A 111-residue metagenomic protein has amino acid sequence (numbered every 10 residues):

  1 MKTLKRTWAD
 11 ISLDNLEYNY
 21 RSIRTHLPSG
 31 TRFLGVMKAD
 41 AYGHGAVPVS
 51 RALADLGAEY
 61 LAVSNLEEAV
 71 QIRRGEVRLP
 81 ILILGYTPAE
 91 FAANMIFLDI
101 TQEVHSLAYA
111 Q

Functional and structural regions predicted by a protein language model:
K2-D10, E17-Y18, S29-Q111: Active-site-proximal beta-alpha core segment in soluble small-molecule metabolic enzymes
H26: Conserved PLP-enzyme active-site core in the AAT-like
